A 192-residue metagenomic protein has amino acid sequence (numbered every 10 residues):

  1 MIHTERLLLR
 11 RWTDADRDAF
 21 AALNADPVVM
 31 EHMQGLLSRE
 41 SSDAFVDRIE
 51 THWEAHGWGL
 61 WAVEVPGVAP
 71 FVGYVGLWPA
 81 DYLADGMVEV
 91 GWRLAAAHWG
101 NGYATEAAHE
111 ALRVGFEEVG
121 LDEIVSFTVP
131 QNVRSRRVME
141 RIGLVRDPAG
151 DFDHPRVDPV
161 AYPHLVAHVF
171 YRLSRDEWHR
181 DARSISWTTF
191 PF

Functional and structural regions predicted by a protein language model:
M1-H32, A62-F192: Acyl-donor (CoA/ACP) binding surface of acyl/acetyltransferases
V28-E50, W58-G59: Conserved GNAT-fold acetyl-CoA-binding loop/helix
H52-A55, Y82-A84: Short glycine/serine/proline-enriched coil/turn segments at secondary-structure junctions
W53-W58, F170: A general structural signal for short secondary-structure boundary/capping elements
